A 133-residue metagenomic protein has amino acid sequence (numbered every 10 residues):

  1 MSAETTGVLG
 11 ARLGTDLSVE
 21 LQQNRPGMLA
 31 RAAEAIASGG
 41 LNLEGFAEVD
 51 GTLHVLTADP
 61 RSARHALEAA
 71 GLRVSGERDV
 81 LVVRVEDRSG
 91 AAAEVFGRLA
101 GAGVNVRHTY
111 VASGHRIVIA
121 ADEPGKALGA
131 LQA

Functional and structural regions predicted by a protein language model:
M1-A133: A conserved regulatory-domain signal marking ACT and ACT-like small-molecule sensing domains and adjacent regulatory
